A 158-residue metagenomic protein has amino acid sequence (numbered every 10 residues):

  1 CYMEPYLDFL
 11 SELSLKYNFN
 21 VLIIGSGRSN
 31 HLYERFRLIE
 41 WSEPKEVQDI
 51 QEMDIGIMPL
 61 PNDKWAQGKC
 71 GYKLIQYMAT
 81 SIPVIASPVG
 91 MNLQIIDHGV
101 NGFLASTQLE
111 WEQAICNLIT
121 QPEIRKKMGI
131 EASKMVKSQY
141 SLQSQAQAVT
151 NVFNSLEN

Functional and structural regions predicted by a protein language model:
C1, Y72, S106, T120 (+1 more regions): Residue-level signal for the nucleotide or nucleotide-sugar donor/cofactor binding architecture
C1-M3, E46-Q51, G56-A79, A86-Q94: Nucleotide-sugar-dependent
C1-Q51: Conserved catalytic-core segment of nucleotide-activated headgroup transferases in glycan assembly
N18, S81-I82: Glycine-centered short loops/turns at secondary-structure junctions
H98-L109, N117-E123: Conserved acidic donor-binding segment of nucleotide-sugar-dependent glycosyltransferases
N117, I124-Q139, Q145-N151: A short, well-ordered alpha-helix in the C-terminal region of glycosyltransferases
N154-N158: Generic C-terminal helix-cap and adjacent flexible tail
